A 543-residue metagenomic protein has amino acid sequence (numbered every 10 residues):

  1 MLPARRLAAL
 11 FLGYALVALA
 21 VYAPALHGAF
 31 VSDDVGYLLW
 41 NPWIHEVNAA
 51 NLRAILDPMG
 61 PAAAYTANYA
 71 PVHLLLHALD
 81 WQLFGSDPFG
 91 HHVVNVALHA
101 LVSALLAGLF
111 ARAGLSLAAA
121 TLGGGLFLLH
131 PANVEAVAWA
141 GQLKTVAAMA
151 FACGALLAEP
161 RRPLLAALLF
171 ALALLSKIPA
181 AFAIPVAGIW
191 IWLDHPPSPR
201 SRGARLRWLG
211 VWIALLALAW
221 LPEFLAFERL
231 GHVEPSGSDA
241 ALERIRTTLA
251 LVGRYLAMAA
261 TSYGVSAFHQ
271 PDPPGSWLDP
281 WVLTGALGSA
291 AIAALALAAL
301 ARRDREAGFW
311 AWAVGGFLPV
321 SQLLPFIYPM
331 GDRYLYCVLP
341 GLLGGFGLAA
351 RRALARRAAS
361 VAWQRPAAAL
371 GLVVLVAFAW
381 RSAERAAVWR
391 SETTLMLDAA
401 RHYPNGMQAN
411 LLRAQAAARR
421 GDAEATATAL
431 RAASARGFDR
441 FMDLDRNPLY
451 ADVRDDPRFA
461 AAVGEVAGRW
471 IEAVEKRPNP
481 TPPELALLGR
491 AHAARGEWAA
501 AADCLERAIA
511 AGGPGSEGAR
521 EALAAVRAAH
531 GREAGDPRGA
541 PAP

Functional and structural regions predicted by a protein language model:
M1-E424, F438: Polytopic membrane enzymes that build or remodel cell-surface glycoconjugates and lipids
T393-P543: C-terminal luminal/periplasmic domains and tails of membrane-associated envelope-modifying transferases
